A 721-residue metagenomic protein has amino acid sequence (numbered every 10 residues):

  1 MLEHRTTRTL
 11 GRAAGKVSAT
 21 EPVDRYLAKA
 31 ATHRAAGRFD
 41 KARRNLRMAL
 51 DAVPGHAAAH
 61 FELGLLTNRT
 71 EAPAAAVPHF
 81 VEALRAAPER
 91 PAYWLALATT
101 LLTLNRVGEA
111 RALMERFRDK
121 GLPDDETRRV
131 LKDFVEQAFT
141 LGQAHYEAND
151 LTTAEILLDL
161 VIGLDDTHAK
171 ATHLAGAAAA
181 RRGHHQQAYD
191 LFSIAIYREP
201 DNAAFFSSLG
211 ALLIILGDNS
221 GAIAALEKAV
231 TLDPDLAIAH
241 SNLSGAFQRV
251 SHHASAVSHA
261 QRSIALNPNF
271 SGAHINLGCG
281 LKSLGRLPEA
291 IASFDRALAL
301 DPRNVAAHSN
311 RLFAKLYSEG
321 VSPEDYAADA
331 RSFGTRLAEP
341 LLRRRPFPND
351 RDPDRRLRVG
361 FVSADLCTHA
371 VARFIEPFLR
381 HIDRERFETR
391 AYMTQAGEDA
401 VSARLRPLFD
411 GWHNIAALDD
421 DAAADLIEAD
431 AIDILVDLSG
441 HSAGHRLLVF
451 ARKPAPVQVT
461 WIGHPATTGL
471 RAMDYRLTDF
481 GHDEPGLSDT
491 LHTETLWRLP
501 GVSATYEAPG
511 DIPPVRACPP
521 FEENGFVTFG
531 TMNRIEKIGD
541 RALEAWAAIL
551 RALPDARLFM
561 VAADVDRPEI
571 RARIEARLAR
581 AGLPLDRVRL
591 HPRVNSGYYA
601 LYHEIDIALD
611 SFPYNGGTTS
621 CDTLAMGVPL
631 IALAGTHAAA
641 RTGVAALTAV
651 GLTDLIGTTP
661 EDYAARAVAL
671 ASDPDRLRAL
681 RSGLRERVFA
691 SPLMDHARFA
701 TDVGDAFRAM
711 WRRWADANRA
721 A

Functional and structural regions predicted by a protein language model:
M1-F526, E544, A572, A576-L583 (+6 more regions): Alpha-helical solenoid repeat scaffolds of the TPR/TPR-like class and their adjacent stem/linker regions that mediate
E522-R577: Long hydrophobic segments that form regular secondary structure
R534-I535, A634-T636: Short coil/turn segments
L609, T623: Donor-sugar nucleotide-binding helix/loop cap in glycosyltransferases
S611-P613: A short structural motif in glycosyltransferase catalytic domains
T619-S620, G643: Short glycine/serine-rich donor-binding loops of glycosyltransferases
L624-A625, T648: Short alpha-helix at the nucleotide-sugar/activated-sugar donor binding site of glycosyltransferases and closely
A640-G651: Short acidic/histidine- and often glycine-rich active-site loop of Leloir-type glycosyltransferases that engages
